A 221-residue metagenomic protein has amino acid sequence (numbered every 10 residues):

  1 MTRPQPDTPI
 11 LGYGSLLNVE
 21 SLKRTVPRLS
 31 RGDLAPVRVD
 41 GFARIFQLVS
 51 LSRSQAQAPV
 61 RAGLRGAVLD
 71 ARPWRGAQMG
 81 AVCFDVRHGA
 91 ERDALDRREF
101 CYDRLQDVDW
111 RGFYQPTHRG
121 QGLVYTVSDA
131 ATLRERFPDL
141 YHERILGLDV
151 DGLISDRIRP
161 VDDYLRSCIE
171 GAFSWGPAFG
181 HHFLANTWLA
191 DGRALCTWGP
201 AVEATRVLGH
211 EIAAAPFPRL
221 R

Functional and structural regions predicted by a protein language model:
T2-R221: A glycine-rich, hydrophobic/aromatic-adjacent loop/helix-cap motif
